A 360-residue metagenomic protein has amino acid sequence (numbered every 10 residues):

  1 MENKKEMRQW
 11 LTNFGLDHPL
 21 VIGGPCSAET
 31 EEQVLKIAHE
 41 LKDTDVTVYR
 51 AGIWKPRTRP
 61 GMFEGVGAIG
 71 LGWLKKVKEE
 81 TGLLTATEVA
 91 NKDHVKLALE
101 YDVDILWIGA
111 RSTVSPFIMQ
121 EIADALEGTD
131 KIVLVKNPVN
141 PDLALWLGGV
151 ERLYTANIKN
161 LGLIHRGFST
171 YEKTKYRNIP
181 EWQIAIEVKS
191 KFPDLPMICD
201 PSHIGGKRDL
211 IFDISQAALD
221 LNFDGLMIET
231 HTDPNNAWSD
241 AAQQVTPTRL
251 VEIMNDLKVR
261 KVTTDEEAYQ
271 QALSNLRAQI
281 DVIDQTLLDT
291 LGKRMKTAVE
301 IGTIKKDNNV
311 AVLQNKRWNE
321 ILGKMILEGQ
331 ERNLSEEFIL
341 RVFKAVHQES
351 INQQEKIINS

Functional and structural regions predicted by a protein language model:
M1-I22, D265: N-terminal amphipathic alpha-helix/helix-capping segment at the start of soluble metabolic enzymes
F14, I118-R249, D256, V262-A268: Catalytic alpha/beta core domains of metabolic enzymes, predominantly
P19-K36, P60-E64, L83-E88, G109-A110 (+4 more regions): Active-site mouth loops of central-metabolism enzymes
L20-P25, T47-A51, T85-T87, L106-I108 (+4 more regions): Hydrophobic faces of well-ordered beta-strands that scaffold small-molecule active sites in alpha/beta enzyme cores
K36-I53, Y101: Catalytic domains of carbohydrate-active enzymes, especially glycoside hydrolases
R50-A68, T232-A241, I301-V310: Glycine-rich, proline-tolerant flexible connector loops at the mouths of alpha/beta enzymes
V66, G82-N91, V95, D104-I118 (+2 more regions): Catalytic beta/alpha-barrel core
V259-S360: Extended, charge-rich alpha-helical interface modules
